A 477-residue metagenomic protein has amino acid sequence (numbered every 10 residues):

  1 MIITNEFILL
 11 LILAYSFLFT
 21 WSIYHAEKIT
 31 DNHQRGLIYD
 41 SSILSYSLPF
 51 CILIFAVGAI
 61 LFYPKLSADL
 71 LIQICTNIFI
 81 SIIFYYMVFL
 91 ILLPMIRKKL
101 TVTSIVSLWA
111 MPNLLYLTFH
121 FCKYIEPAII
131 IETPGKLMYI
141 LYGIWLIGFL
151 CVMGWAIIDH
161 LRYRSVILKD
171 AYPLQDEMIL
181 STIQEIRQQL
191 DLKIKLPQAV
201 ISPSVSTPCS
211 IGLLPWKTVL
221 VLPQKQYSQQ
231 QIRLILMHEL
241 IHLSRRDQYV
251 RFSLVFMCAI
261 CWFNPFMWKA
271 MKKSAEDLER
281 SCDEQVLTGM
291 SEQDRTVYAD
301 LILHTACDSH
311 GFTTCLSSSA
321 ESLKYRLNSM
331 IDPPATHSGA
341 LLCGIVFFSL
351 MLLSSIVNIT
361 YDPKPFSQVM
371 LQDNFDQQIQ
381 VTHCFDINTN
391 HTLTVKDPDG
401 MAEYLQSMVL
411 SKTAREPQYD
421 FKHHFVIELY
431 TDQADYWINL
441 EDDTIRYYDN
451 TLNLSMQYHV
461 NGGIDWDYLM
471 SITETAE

Functional and structural regions predicted by a protein language model:
M1-L18, L70-I78: Hydrophobic transmembrane alpha-helical segments in integral membrane proteins
I2-I3, L9-L13, L108, I140 (+2 more regions): Generic detector of intrinsically disordered, low-complexity, polar/charged segments
N5, N32, N77, N113 (+8 more regions): Detector for Asparagine
F17-H25: Membrane-proximal cytosolic tails and large cytosolic loops of membrane proteins
H25-I54, G58, F62-E126, I130-N358: Membrane-embedded and juxtamembrane structural elements of multi-pass membrane proteins
D362-E477: Function-determining sites in protein domains
